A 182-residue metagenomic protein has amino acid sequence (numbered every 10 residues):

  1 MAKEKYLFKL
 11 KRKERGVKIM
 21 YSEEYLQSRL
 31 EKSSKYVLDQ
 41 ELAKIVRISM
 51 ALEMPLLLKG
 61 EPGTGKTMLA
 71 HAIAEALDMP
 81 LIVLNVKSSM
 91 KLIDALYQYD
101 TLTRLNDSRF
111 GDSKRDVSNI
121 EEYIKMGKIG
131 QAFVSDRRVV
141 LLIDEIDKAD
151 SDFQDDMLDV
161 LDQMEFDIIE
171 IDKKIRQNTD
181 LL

Functional and structural regions predicted by a protein language model:
Y6-L7, R12-L42: Dynamic helix-loop-helix/coil hinge segments at AAA+ ATPase domain boundaries and subdomain interfaces
L38-L42, R47-E53, E61, A132-D136: Phosphate-binding P-loop
A51, P55-L102: Walker A/P-loop
E61, E145-I146: P-loop (Walker A) phosphate-binding loop of NTP-binding proteins
L96-D136: Short glycine-rich substrate-engagement loop in P-loop NTPases that contacts/grips substrate
Y123-R138, I168-L182: AAA+/SF3 P-loop NTPase mechanochemical coupling elements
D144-E145, D156: Walker B catalytic acidic pair
D152-Q177: Conserved catalytic/switch belt of AAA+ P-loop NTPases
